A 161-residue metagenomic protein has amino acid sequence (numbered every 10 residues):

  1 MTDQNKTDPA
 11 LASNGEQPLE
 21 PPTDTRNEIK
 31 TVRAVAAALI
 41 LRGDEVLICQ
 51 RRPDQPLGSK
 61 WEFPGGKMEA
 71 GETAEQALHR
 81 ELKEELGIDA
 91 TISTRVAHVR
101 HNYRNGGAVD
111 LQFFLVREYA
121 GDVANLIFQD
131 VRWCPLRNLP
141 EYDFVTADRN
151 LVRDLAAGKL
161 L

Functional and structural regions predicted by a protein language model:
T2-E28: Intrinsically disordered, low-complexity terminal tails and inter-domain linkers enriched for S/T/G/P/D/E
E16, D24-L47, K67: Conserved N-terminal beta-strand and adjoining loop/helix that marks the start of the Nudix/MutT-like hydrolase domain
A34-A36, D44, V109-Q112, Q129: Change "...and in nucleic-acid phosphodiester-cleaving endonucleases..." to "...and in nucleic-acid processing enzymes
I40-L41, I48, E118, W133: Conserved hydrophobic "DFG−1" position in protein kinase catalytic cores
E45-E84: Conserved Nudix-box catalytic region and its N-terminal flanking loop in Nudix hydrolases and closely related
D89-A90, V99-V123, R132, L136: Active-site-adjacent beta-strand/loop module that shapes the phosphate/pyrophosphate-binding cleft
L115, A124-L155: NUDIX/MutT-family hydrolases
